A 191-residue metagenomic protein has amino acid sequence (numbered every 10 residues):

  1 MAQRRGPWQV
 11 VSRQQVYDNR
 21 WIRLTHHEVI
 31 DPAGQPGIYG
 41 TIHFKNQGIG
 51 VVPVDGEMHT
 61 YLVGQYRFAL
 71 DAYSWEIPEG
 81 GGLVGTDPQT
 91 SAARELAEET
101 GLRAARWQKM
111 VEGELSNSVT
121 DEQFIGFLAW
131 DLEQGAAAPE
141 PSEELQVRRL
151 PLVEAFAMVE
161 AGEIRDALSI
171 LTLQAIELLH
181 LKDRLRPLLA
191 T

Functional and structural regions predicted by a protein language model:
A2-W8, Y73, V84, S118 (+2 more regions): Nudix hydrolase/Nudix homology domain
Q3-P7, I42-K45, G50-R94: Conserved Nudix-box catalytic region and its N-terminal flanking loop in Nudix hydrolases and closely related
V11-G50, G56: Acidic, metal-coordinating catalytic segment for phosphate/diphosphate chemistry, firing primarily on the Nudix
Q15-N19, F68, G113-F124: Acidic pyrophosphate-coordinating catalytic loop
D18, R23, Q47, T120-Q123 (+1 more regions): A generic structural signal for well-ordered coil/turn residues at beta-strand boundaries that shape enzyme active-site
E28-A33, S116-G135, R148: Active-site-adjacent beta-strand/loop module that shapes the phosphate/pyrophosphate-binding cleft
V54, A129, I176: Short beta-strand-to-turn element immediately C-terminal to the catalytic PLP-Schiff-base lysine in fold type I
L62, I77-M110, F127, P139-P141 (+1 more regions): The catalytic Nudix box helix
